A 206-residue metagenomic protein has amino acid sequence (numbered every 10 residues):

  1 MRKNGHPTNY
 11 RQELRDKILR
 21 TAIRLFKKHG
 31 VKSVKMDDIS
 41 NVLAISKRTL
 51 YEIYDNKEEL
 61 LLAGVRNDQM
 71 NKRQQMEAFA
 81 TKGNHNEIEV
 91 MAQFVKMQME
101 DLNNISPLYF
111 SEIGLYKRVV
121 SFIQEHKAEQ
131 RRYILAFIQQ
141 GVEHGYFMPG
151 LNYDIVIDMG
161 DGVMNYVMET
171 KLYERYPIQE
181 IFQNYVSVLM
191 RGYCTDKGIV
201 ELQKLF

Functional and structural regions predicted by a protein language model:
M1-H29, S33-I45, E59: Basic, helix-initiating cap at the start of DNA-binding domains
M1-R2, A136-Q140, H144, E169 (+1 more regions): C-terminal peripheral helix-coil segments that are non-catalytic and often amphipathic
A44-Y54: Short hydrophobic/aromatic patch on the recognition helix
E59-D68: Alpha-helical DNA-contacting segments of helix-turn-helix folds
A63, Q74-N104, I157-G160: Hydrophobic alpha-helical connector segments
I88, E125-K127, E143-M159, Y176-Q183: All-alpha amphipathic helical-bundle segments outside canonical DNA-binding/catalytic cores that form hydrophobic
M99-L135, Q139-Y146: Short secondary-structure transition hinges
